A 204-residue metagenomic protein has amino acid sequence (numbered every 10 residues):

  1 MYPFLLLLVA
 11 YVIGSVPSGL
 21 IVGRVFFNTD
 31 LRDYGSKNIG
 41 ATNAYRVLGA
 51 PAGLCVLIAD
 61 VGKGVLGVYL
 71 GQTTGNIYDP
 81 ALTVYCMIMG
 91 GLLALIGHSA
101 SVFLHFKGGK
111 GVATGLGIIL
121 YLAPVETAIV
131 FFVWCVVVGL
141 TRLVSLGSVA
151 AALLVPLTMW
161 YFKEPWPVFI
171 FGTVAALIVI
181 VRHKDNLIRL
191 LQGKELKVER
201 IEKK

Functional and structural regions predicted by a protein language model:
M1-F26: N-terminal signal-anchor transmembrane alpha helix
L7, A52-I58, G62-V102, P124-V125 (+3 more regions): Nucleotide and nucleotide-moiety/phosphate-recognizing core
A10-I13, G91-H98, W134, V138 (+2 more regions): Alpha-helical transmembrane segments of multi-pass membrane proteins
G19-V22, G97-K107, W134-T141, K184-I188: C-terminal ends of transmembrane helices
L20-P51, I188-K204: Cytosolic, membrane-interface loops and tails of multi-pass inner-membrane proteins
T29-A41, F103-L116, L143-A151: Short, non-helical or kinked segments that cap or interrupt transmembrane helices
Y45-A50, G71-G75, L93, G97 (+2 more regions): Interfacial segments of multi-pass membrane proteins
A128, V144-A151, E164-A175: Loop-to-transmembrane alpha-helix initiation sites
